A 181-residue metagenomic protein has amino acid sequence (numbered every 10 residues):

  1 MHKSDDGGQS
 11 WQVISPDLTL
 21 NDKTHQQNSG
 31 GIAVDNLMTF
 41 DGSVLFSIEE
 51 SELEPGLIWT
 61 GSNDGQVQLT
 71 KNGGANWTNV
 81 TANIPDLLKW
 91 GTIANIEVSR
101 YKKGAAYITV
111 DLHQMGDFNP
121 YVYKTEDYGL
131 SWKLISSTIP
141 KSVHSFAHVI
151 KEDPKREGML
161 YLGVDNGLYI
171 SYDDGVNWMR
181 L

Functional and structural regions predicted by a protein language model:
M1-L181: Beta-propeller blade termini and top-face loops
